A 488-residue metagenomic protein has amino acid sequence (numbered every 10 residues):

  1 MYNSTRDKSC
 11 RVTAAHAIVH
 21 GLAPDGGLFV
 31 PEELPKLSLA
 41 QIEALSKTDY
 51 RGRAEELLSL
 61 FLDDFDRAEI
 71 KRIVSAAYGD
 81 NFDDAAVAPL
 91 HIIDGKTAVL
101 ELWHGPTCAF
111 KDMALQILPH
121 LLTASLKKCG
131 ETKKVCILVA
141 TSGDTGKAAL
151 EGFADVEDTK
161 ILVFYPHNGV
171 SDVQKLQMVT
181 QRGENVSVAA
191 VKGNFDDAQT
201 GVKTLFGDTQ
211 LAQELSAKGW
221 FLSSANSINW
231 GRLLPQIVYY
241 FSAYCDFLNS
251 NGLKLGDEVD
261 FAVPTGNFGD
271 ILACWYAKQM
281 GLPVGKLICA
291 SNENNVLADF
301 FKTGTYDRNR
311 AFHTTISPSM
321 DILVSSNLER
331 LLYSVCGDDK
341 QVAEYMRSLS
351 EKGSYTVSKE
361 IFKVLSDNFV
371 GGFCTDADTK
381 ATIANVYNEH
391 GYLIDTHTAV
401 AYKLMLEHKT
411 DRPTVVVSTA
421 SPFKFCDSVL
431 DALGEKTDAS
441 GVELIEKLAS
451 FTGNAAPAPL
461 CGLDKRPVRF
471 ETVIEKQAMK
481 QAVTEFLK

Functional and structural regions predicted by a protein language model:
M1-K488: PLP-dependent amino-acid enzyme catalytic core
